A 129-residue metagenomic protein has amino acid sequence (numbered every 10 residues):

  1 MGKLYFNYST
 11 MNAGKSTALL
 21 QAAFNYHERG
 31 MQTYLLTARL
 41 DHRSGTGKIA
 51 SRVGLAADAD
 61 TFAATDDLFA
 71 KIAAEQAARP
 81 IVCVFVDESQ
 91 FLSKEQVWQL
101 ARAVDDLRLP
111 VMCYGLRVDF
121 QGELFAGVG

Functional and structural regions predicted by a protein language model:
M1-E75, D119-G129: Conserved P-loop
A22, E95-A103: A short acidic, amphipathic alpha-helical/loop segment
E75-A78, A103-L107: Conserved catalytic network of the ASCE P-loop NTPase/AAA+ motor domain
D87-S89, G115-L116: Walker B catalytic acidic pair
F91-S93, F120: Catalytic P-loop NTPase motifs of RecA-like helicase/translocase cores
V104-V128: Sensor-1/coupling segment of RecA-like P-loop NTPase cores
